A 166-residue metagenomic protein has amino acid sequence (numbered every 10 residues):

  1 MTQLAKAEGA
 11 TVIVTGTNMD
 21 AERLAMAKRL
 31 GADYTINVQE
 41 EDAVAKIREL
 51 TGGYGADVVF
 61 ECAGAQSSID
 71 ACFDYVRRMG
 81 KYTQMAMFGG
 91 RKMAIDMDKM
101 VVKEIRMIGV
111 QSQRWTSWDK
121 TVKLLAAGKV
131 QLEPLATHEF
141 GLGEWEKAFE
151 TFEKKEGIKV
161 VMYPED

Functional and structural regions predicted by a protein language model:
M1-E41, A45: Mid-domain Rossmann-like dinucleotide-binding core that forms the NAD(H)/NADP(H) cofactor-binding site
A10, V14, E22, A65-A127 (+1 more regions): Glycine-rich phosphate-binding loop and adjacent beta-alpha segment of Rossmann(oid) nucleotide-cofactor-binding
A32, G55-A56, W145: Local beta-strand N-terminus motif with an aromatic residue
E41-D42, E49, D70-D74, W115-D166: C-terminal hydrophobic helical "lid"/dimerization subdomain of Rossmann-like NAD(P)H-dependent oxidoreductases
L50-V58: A glycine-rich helix->loop->beta "capping" turn within Rossmann-like NAD(P)(H)-dependent oxidoreductase domains
F60-C62: Short, well-ordered coil/turn residues at beta-beta hairpins and beta-strand->alpha-helix junctions within
